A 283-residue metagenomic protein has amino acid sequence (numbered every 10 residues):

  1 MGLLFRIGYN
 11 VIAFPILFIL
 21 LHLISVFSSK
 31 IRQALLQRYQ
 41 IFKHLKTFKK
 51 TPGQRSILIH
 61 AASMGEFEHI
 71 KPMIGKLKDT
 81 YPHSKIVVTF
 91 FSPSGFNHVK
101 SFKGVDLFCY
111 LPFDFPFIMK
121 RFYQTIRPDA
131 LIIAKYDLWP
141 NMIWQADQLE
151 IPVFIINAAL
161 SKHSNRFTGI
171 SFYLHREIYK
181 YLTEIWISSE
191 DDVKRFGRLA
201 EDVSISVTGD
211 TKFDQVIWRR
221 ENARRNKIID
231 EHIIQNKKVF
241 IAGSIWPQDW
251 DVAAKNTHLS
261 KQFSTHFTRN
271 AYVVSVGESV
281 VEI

Functional and structural regions predicted by a protein language model:
M1-A34, V203: Helix-enriched interaction subdomains in cytosolic or periplasmic regions, typified by TIR/SEFIR signaling/NADase cores
L4-I7, V11, I19, Q37 (+4 more regions): Alpha-helical structural motif
F14, L149, Y181, Q235-K237: Structured helix-beta-strand junction loops
S25-V26, K30-R220, I245-P247, E278: Active-site and donor-binding regions of nucleotide-sugar-utilizing enzymes
E66-T80, A223-I283: Conserved catalytic-core segment of nucleotide-activated headgroup transferases in glycan assembly
